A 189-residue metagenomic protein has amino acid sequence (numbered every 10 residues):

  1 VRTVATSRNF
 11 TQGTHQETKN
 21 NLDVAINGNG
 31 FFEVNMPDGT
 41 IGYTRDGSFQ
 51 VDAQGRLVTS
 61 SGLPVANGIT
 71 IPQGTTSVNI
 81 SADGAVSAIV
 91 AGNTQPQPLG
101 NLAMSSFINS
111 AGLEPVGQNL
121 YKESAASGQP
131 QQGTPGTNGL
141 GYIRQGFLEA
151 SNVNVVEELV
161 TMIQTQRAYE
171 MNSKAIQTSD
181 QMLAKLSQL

Functional and structural regions predicted by a protein language model:
V1-L189: Amphipathic alpha-helical polymerization modules
